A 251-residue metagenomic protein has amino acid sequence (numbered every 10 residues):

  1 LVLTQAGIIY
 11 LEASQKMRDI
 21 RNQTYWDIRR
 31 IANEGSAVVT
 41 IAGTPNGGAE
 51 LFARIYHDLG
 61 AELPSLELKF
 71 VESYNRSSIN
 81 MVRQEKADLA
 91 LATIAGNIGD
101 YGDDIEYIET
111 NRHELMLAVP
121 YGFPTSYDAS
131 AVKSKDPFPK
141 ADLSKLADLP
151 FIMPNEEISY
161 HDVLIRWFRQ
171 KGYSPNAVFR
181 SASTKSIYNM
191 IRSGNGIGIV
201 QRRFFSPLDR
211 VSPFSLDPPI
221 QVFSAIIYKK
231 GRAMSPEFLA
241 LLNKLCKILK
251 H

Functional and structural regions predicted by a protein language model:
V2-S36, M116: Alpha-helical "hinge/linker" immediately C-terminal to small N-terminal DNA-binding modules
A6-A13, L51, I55, Y160-L164 (+1 more regions): Short amphipathic alpha-helical coupling segments at ligand-binding clamshell hinges and other catalytic/signaling
W26, N33-N80, S235-L239: N-terminal winged-helix
V38-A42, A90, I152, G198 (+1 more regions): Short, well-ordered beta-strand segments
R54, D58, R76-G122, S126-S130 (+1 more regions): Short beta-strand-centered segments that line the small-molecule binding cleft or hinge of alpha/beta clamshell
Y74-A87, T93, E157-S212: Hydrophobic hinge/microswitch elements
T93, S126-A129, K133-K171, M234-L242: Secondary-structure junction motif
D100-E109, H113, K185-R232: Beta-alpha-beta core module
